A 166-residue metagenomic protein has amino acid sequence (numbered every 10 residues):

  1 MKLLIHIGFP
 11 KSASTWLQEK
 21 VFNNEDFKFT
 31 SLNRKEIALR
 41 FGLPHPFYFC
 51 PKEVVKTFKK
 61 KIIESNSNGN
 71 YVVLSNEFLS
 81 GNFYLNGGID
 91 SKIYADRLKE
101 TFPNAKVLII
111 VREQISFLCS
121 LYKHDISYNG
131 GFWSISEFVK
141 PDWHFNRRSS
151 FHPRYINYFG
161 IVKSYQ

Functional and structural regions predicted by a protein language model:
M1-L85, S120, Y128: PAPS-dependent sulfotransferase catalytic core
V55-K60, S91-R97: Short alpha-helical segments and helix-capping/turn motifs at coil-helix boundaries
I63-N66, K99, Q166: N-terminal cationic-hydrophobic initiation segments that often serve targeting/anchoring roles
L79, Y84-G87, I93-S164: PAPS-dependent sulfotransferase catalytic domain
